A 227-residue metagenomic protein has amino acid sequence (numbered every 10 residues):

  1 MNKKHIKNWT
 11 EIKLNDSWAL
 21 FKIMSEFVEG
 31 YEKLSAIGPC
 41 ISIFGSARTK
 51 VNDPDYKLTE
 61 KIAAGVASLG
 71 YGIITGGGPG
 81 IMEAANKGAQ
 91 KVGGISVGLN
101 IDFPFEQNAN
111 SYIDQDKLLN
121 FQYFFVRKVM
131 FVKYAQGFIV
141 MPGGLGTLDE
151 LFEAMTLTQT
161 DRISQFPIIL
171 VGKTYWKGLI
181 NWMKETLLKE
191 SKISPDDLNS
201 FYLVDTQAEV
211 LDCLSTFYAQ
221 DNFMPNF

Functional and structural regions predicted by a protein language model:
I6-L99: Glycine-rich beta-alpha loop segments
L34-A36, Q90, N110-I113, M130-Y134 (+2 more regions): Solvent-exposed alpha-helices and their adjacent loops that cap or buttress functional pockets in soluble metabolic
S46-T49, D102-P104, G143-G146: Short glycine-rich anion-binding loops that position phosphate/pyrophosphate groups of nucleotides and phosphorylated
G80-V140: Acidic/glycine-enriched connector segments
F103-Q107, T147, Y175-G178: Short gly/pro/ser/thr-enriched loop/turn and capping motifs at secondary-structure boundaries
Q122-T174, Y218-F223: Active-site/ligand-binding-proximal alpha/beta "capping" segment
L170-F227: C-terminal functional extensions of proteins
